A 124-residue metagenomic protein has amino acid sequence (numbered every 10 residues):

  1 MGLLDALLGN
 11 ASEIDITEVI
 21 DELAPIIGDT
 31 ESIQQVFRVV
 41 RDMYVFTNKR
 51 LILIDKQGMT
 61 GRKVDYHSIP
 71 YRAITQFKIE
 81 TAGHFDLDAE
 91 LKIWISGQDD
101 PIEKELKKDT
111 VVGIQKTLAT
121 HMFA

Functional and structural regions predicted by a protein language model:
M1-Y44, D100, D109, A124: Anionic N-terminal interaction surfaces
S12-I16, G61, I74-F77, K104: Generic ordered-secondary-structure signal
I26-M43, T47-D99: Phosphoinositide-binding peripheral membrane targeting modules
I95-G113: Canonical phosphoinositide-binding patch of PH/PH-like domains
Q115, M122: IQ-motif-like calmodulin-binding regions
